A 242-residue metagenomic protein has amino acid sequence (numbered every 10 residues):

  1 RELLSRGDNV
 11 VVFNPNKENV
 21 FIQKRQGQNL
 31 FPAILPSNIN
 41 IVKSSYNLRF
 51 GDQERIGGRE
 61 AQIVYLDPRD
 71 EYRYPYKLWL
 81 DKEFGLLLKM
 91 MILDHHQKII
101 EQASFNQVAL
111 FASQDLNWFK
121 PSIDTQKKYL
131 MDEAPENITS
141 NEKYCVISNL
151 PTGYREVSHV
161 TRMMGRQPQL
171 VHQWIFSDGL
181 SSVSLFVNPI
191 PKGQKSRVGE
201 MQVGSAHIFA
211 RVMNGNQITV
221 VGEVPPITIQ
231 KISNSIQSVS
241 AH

Functional and structural regions predicted by a protein language model:
R1-A33, K89-N106, L110-A112, V220: An acidic-aromatic
L4-R6, F50, L80, V212-M213: Generic beta-strand structural signal
F13-P15, D67-R69, M91-H95, S177 (+1 more regions): A generic structural motif
Q26-Y76: Intrinsically disordered, low-complexity linker/loop segments enriched in Gly/Pro and charged/polar residues
R55-Q126, Q202: Gly/Pro-enriched, hydrophobic low-complexity segments that function as extracytoplasmic propeptides/linkers
L87, Q237-H242: A common structural junction motif
K127-N214, P226-T228: Short, solvent-exposed recognition patches
T219-P225: Short, exposed beta-strand-loop hairpins at the edges of beta-sheets in extracellular/periplasmic proteins
